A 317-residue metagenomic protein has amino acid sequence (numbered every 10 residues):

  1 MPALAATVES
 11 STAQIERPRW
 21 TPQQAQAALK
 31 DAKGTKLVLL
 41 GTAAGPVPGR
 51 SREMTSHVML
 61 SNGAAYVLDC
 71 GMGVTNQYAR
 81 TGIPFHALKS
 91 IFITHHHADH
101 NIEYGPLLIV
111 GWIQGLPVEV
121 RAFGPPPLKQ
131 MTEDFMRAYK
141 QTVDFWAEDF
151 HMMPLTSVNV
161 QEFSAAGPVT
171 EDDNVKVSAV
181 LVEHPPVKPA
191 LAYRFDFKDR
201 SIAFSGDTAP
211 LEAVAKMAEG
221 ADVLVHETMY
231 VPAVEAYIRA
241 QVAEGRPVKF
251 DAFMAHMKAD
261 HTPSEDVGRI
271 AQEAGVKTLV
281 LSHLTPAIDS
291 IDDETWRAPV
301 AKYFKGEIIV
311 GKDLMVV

Functional and structural regions predicted by a protein language model:
P2-K216, E294-V316: Binuclear metal-dependent hydrolase catalytic cores
L191-A192, S201, A209-K312: Cap/insert and terminal regions of metallo-dependent hydrolase folds
